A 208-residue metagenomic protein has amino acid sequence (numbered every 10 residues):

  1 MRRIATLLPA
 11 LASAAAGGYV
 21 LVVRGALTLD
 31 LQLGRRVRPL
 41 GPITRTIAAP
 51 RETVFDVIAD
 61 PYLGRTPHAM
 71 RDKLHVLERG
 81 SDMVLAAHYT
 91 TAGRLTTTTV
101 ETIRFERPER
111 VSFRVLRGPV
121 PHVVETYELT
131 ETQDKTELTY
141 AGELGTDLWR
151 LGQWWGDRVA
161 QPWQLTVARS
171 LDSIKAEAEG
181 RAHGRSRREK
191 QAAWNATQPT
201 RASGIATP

Functional and structural regions predicted by a protein language model:
R3-D82, A193-P208: Hydrophobic ligand-binding cavity/cleft-lining segments
P42, L95-V100, P121-T126: Short, surface-exposed coil-to-beta transition loops
A48-E52, R79, I103-R110, E128-E137: A short, structured loop/turn motif at beta-sheet edges
V84-A92, V111-G118: Short beta-strand segments that buttress and anchor functional surface loops
T90-T97, T146-L151: Short, cysteine-centered beta-strand-loop-beta hairpins and adjacent loop/turn segments enriched in charged/polar
R114-R169, I174-A176, R185: Beta-strand/loop substructures that line and gate deep hydrophobic ligand-binding cavities in soluble
R181-W194: Short, flexible loop/turn segments with low-complexity composition
